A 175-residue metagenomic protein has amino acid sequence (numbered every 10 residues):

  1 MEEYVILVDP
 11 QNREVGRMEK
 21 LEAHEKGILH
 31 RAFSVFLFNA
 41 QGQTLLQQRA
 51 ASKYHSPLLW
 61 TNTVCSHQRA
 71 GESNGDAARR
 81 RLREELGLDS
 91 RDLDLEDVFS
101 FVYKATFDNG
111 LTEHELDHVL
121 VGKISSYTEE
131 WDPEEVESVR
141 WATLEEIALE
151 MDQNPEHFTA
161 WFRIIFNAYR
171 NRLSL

Functional and structural regions predicted by a protein language model:
M1-S34, A40: Acidic, metal-coordinating catalytic segment for phosphate/diphosphate chemistry, firing primarily on the Nudix
V5, Q43-T44, V139-R140: A residue-level structural signature of the nucleotidyltransferase/glycosyltransferase Rossmann-like core
P10, R49, L144: Residues immediately flanking
E22-F33, Q43-R80: Conserved Nudix-box catalytic region and its N-terminal flanking loop in Nudix hydrolases and closely related
Q41-Q43, T128: Structural motif
S66-P155: Unchanged
E156-L175: Charged phosphate-binding loop/patch that engages nucleotide di/tri-phosphates or the phosphate backbone of nucleic
